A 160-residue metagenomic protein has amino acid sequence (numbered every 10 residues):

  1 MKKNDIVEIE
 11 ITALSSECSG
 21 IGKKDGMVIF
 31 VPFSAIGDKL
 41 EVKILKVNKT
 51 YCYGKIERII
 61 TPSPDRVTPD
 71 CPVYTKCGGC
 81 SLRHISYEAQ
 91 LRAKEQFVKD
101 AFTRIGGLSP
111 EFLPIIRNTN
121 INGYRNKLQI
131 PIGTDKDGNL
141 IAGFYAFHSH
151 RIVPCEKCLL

Functional and structural regions predicted by a protein language model:
M1-L160: SAM-dependent transferase fold signal centered on methyltransferase-like domains, encompassing both Class I
